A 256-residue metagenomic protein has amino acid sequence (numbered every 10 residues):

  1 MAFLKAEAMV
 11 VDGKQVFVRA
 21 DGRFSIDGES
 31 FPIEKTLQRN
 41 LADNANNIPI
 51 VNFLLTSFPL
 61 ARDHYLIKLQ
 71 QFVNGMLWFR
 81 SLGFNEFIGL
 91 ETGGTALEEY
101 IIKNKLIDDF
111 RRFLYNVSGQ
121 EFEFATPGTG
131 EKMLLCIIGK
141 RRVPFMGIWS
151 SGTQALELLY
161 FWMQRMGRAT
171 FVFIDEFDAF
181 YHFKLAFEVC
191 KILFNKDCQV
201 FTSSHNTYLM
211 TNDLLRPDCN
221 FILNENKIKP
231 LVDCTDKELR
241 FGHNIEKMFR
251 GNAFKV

Functional and structural regions predicted by a protein language model:
A2-F122: Electropositive, glycine-dotted interaction segments that contact anionic polymers or phosphate-rich ligands
A2-V10, G22-F24, G130-G139, C219-I222: Short polybasic amphipathic segments
A8-G13, E29-S30, C136-R141, L231-T235: Secondary-structure transition/turn motif
D21-S25, M146-G152, D233-E238: A short, sequence-level motif marking secondary-structure junctions
K105-R112, S118-G128, K237-V256: Acidic, Mg2+-coordinating catalytic modules of nucleic-acid enzymes
P127-Q164, F171, E176-F183: Conserved ABC ATPase signature
Y160-Q164, A169-F171, A179-F201, H205: Substrate-recognition/cap regions that form aromatic- and gly/pro-loop-enriched pockets for small-molecule ligands
F187-V256: C-terminal lobe/lid and adjacent interdomain/linker elements of RecA-like ASCE P-loop ATPase modules
